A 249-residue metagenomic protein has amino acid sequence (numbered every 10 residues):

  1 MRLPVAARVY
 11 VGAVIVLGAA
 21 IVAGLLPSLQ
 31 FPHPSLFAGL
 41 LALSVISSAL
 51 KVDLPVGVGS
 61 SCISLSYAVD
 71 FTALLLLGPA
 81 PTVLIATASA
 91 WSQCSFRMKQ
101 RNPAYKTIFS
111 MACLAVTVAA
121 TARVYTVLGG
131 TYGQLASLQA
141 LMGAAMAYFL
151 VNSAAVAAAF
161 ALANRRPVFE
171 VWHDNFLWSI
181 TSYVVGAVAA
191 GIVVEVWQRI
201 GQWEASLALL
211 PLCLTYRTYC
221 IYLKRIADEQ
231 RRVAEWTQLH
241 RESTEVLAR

Functional and structural regions predicted by a protein language model:
M1-D174, W178-W203, L209-R217: Short helix-perturbing small/polar motifs within transmembrane alpha-helices
S206-R249: Acidic/His-rich, divalent-metal-binding segments that scaffold phosphate/diphosphate chemistry
